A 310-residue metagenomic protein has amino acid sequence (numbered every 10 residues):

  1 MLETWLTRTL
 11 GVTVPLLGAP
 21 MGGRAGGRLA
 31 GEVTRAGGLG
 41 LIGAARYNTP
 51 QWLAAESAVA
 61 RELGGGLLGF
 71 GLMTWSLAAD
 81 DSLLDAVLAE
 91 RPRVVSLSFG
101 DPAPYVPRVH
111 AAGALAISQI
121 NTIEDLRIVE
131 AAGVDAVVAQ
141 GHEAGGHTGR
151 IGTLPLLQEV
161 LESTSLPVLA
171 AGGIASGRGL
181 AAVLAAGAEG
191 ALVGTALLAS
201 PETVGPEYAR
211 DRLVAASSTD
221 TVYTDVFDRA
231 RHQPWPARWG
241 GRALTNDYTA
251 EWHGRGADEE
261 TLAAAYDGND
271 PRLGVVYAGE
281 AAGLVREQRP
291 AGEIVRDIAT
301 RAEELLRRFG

Functional and structural regions predicted by a protein language model:
M1-P167: Active-site entrance/lid segments in N-terminal catalytic domains of soluble metabolic enzymes
R24, I174-A175: Residue-level detector of alpha-helix initiation sites
T153-S165, L169, A175-G310: Conserved active-site-proximal phosphate/metal-binding subdomains
